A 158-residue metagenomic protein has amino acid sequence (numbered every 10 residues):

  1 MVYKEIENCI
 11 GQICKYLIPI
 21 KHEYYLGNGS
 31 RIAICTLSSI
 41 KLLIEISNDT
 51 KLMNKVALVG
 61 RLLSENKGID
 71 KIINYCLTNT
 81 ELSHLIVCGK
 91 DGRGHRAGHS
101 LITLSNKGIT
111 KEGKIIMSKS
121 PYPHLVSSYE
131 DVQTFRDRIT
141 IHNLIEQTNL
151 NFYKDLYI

Functional and structural regions predicted by a protein language model:
Y3-I116: Conserved mixed alpha/beta catalytic, RNA-binding, or beta-rich assembly cores of soluble enzyme, regulatory
G108-I158: Divalent-metal-activated hydrolytic enzyme cores
